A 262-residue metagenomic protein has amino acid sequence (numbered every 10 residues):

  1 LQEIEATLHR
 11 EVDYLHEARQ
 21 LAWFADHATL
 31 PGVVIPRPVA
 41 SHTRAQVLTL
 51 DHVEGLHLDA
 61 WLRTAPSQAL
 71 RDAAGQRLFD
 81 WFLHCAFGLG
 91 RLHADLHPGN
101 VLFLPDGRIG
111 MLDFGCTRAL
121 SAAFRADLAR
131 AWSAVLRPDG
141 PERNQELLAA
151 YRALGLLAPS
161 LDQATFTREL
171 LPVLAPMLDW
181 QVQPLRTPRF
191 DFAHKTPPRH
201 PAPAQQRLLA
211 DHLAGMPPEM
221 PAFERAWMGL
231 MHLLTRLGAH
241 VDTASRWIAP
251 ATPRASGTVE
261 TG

Functional and structural regions predicted by a protein language model:
L1-D59, A73, R77, L89 (+1 more regions): Conserved ATP-binding subdomain of kinase catalytic cores across diverse folds
Q2-I4, R44, V53-G55, A60-T64 (+2 more regions): Helix-rich C-lobe and terminal helical cap/extension of kinase-like folds
E17, T49, H97, D113 (+1 more regions): Residue-level signature of catalytic and energy-coupling elements of molecular machines, predominantly ATP/GTP-dependent
G99-F103: Hydrophobic residue at the +6 position relative to the catalytic HRD Asp in the kinase catalytic loop
